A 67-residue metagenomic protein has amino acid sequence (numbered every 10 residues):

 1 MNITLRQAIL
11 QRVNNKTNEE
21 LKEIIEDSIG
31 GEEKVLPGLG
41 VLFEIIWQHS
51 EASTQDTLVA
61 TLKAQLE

Functional and structural regions predicted by a protein language model:
M1-I24: N-terminal acidic leader/helix
M1-T4, E33-L39: Short acidic alpha-helix initiation/capping motifs at coil-to-helix transition points, especially at protein N-termini
I3, Q55-E67: Charged low-complexity stretches with an acidic bias
I9-L10, E26, F43-W47: Amphipathic alpha-helical segments within well-ordered protein domains
R12, G30-K34: Short acidic, glycine/proline-enriched loop segments that cap or flank alpha-helices
T17, E33, E51-T54, L66: Short alpha-helix boundary/capping elements
E23-S28, D56: Alpha-helical repeat scaffolds
V35-A60: Short, charge-rich amphipathic interface segments used for partner binding and complex assembly
